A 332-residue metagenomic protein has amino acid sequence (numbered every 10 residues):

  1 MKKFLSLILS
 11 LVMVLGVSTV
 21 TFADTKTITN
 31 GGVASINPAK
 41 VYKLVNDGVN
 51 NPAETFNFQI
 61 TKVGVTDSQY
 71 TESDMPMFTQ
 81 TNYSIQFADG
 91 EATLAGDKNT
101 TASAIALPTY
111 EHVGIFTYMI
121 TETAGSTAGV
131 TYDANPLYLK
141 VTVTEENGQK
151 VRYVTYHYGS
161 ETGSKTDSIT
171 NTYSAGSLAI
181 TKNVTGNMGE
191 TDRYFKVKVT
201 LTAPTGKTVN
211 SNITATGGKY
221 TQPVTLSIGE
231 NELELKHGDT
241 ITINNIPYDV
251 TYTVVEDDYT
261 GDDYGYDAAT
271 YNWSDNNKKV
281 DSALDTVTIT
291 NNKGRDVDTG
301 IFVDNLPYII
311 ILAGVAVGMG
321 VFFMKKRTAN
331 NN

Functional and structural regions predicted by a protein language model:
K2-N332: Solvent-exposed loop/turn and edge beta-strand elements of beta-rich ligand-binding domains
